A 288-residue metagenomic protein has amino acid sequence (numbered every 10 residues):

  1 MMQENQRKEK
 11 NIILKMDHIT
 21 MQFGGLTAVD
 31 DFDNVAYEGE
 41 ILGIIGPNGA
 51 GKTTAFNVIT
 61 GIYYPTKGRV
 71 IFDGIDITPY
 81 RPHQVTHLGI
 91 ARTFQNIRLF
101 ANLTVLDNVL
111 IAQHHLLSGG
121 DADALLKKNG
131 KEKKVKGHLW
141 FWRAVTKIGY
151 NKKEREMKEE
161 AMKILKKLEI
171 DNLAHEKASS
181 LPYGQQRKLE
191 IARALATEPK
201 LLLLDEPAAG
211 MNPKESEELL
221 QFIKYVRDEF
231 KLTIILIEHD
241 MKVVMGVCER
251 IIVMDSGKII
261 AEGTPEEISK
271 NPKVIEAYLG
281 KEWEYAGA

Functional and structural regions predicted by a protein language model:
M2-A288: Glycine-rich phosphate-binding loops of nucleotide-dependent enzymes
